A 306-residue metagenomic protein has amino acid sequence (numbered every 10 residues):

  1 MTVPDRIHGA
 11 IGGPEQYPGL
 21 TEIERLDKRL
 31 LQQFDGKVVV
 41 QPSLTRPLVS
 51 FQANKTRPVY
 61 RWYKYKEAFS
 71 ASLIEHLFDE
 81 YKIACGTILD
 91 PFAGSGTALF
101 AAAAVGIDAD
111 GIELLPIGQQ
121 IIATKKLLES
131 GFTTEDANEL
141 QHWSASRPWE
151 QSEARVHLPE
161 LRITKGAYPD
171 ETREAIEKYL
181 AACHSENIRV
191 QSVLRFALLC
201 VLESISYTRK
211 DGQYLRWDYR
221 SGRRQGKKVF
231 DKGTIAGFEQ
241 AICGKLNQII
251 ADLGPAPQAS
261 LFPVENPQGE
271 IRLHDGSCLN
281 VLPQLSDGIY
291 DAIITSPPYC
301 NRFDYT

Functional and structural regions predicted by a protein language model:
M1-I83: S-adenosyl-L-methionine
M1-P18, H76, E80-A84, A104-V105 (+2 more regions): Non-catalytic nucleic-acid substrate-recognition regions in nucleic-acid-modifying enzymes
G19, I23, T133, K165 (+3 more regions): Intrinsic-disorder-associated interaction segments
P47-A53, G96-T97, E150-V156: Short amphipathic alpha-helical segments, especially helix-boundary/capping motifs
N54-T56, H157-R162, L215-D218: Short linear capping/connector segments at secondary-structure termini
S70, L77-R147, K245-Q284, A292-T306: Conserved S-adenosyl-L-methionine
R173-I176, A182-A292, C300, D304: SAM-dependent nucleic-acid methyltransferase catalytic core
